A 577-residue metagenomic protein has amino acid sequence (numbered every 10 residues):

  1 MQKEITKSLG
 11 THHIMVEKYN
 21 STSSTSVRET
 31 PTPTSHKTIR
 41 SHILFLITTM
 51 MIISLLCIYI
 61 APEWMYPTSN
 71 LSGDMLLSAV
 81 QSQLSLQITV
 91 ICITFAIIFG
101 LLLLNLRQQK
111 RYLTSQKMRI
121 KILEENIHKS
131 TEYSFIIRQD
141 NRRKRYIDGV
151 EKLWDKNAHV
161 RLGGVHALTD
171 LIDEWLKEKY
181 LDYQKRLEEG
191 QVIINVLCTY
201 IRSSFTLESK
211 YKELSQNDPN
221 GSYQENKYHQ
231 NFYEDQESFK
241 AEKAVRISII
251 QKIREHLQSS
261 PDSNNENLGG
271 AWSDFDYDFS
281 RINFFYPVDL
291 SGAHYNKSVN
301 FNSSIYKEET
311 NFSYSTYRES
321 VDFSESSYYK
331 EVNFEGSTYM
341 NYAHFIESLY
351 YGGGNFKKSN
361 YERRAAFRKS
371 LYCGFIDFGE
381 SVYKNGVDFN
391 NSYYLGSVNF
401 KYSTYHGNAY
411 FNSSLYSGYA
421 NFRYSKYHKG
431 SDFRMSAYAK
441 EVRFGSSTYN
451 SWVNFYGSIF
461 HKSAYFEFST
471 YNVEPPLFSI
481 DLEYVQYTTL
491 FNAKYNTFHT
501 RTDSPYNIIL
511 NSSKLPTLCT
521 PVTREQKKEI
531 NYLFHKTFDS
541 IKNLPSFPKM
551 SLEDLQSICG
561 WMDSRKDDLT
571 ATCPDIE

Functional and structural regions predicted by a protein language model:
Q2-V27: Short, charged cytosolic
T11, Q81, S85, L103-R107 (+5 more regions): Intrinsically disordered, low-complexity regions enriched for glutamine and histidine
Y19-I52: Juxtamembrane interface helix immediately N-terminal to a transmembrane segment
V27-P31, S69-K177, L181: Membrane-proximal alpha-helical anchors
I47-L55, I91, F95: Alpha-helical transmembrane spans of integral membrane proteins, capturing the lipid-embedded, hydrophobic core of TM
C57-L71: Membrane-helix interface motif
F135, K144-E151, H159-L162, H166-T169 (+4 more regions): N-terminal leader/targeting and pre-domain segments
